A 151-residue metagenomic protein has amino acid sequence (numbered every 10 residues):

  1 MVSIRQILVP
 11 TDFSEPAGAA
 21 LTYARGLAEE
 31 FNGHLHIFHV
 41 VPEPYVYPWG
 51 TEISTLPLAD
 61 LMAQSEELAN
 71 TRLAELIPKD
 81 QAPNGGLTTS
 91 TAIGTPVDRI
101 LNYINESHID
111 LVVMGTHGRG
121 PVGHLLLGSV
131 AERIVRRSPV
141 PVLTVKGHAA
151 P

Functional and structural regions predicted by a protein language model:
M1-S3, Y23, E30, I77-V112 (+1 more regions): Structural beta-alpha unit
V2-T55, A150: Small/aliphatic-rich secondary-structure junction motif
F38, T88-A92, L143: General small-molecule cofactor/ligand-binding pocket signal
E52-L56, E106-S107, V130-A131: Short, hinge-like loop/turn segments at secondary-structure boundaries
L56-T71: A short acidic, glycine-rich active-site loop that binds or catalyzes chemistry on phosphate/adenosine moieties
L111-R133, G147, P151: Glycine-rich, Arg-bearing micro-motifs that act as flexible, cationic patches
V140-H148: Short, flexible loop segments at boundaries between secondary-structure elements
